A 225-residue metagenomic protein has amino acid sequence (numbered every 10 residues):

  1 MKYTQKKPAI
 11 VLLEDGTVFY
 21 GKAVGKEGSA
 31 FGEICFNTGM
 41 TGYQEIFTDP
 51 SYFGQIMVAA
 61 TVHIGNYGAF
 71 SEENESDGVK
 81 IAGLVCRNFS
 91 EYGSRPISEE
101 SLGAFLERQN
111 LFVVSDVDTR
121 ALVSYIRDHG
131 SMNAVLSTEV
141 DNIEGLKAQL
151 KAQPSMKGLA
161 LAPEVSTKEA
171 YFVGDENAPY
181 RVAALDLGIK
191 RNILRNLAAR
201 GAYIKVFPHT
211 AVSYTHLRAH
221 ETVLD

Functional and structural regions predicted by a protein language model:
K2-R181, L185-Y214: RNA-binding accessory domains that recognize and position tRNA/RNA substrates
G16, A219-H220: Short helix-to-coil transition segments within interhelical loops that connect adjacent transmembrane helices
H216, V223-D225: Single conserved hydrophobic/aromatic residue that forms the stacking wall/gate of nucleotide- or nucleobase-binding
